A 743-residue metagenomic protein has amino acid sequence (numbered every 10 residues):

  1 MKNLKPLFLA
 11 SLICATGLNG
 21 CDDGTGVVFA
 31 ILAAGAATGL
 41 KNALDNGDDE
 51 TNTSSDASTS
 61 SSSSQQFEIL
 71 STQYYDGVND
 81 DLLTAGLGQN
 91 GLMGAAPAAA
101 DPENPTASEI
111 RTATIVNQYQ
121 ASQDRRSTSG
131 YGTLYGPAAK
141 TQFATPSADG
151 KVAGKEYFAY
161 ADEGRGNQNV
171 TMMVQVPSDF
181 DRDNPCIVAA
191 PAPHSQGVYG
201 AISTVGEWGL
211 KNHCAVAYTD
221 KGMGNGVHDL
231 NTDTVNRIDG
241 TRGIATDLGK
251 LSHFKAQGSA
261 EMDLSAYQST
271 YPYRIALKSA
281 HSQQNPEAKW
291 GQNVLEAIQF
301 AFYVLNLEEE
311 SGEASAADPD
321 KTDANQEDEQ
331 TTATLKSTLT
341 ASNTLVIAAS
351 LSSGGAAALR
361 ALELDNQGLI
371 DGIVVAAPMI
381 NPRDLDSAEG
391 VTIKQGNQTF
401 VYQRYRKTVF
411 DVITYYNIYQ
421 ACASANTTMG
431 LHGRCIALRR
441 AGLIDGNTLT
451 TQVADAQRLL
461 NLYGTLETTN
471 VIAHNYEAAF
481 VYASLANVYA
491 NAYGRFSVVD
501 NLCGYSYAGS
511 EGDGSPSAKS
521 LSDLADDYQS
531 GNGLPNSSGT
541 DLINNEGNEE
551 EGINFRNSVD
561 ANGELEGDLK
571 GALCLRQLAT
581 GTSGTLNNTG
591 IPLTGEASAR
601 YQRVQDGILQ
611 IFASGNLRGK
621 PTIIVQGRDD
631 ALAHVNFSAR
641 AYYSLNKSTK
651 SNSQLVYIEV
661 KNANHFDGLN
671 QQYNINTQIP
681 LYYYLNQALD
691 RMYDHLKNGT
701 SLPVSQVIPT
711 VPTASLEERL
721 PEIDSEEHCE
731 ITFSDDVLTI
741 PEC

Functional and structural regions predicted by a protein language model:
M1-F8: Bacterial N-terminal signal peptides that target proteins for export
K5, D23-G26, F180: Exposed regions on extracellular, virion, or secretory-pathway luminal proteins
L9-C14: Hydrophobic helical h-region of N-terminal Sec-dependent signal peptides in bacterial secretory/periplasmic proteins
G17-G20: C-terminal motif of bacterial Sec signal peptides marking the signal peptidase cleavage site
D22-G26, A36-T51: Short hydrophobic alpha-helical membrane-entry/anchor segments
I31-L32, L40, E50-C743: C-terminal His-loop and adjacent cap/lid subdomain of alpha/beta-hydrolase
